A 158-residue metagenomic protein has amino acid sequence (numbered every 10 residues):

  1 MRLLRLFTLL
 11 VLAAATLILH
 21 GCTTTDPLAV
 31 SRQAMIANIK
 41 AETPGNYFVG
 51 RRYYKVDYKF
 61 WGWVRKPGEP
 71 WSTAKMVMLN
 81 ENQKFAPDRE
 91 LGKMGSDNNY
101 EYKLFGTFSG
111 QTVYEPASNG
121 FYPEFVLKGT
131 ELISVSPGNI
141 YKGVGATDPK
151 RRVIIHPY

Functional and structural regions predicted by a protein language model:
M1-T8: Bacterial N-terminal signal peptides that target proteins for export
L10-A13: Short, linear, compositionally biased motifs with a strong N-terminal bias
I18-G21: C-terminal motif of bacterial Sec signal peptides marking the signal peptidase cleavage site
T24-Y158: OB-fold and OB-like single-stranded nucleic-acid-recognition modules and their adjacent interaction interfaces
